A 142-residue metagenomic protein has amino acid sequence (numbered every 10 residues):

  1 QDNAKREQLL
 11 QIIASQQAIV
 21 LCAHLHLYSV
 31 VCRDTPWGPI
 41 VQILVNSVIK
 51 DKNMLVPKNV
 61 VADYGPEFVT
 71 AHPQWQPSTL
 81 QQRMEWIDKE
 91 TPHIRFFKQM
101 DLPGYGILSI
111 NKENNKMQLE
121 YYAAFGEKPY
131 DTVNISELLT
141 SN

Functional and structural regions predicted by a protein language model:
Q1-A4: Active-site His/acidic residue clusters
E7, Q11-I19, H26-N142: Metal-dependent phosphoesterase/phosphodiesterase active-site architecture
